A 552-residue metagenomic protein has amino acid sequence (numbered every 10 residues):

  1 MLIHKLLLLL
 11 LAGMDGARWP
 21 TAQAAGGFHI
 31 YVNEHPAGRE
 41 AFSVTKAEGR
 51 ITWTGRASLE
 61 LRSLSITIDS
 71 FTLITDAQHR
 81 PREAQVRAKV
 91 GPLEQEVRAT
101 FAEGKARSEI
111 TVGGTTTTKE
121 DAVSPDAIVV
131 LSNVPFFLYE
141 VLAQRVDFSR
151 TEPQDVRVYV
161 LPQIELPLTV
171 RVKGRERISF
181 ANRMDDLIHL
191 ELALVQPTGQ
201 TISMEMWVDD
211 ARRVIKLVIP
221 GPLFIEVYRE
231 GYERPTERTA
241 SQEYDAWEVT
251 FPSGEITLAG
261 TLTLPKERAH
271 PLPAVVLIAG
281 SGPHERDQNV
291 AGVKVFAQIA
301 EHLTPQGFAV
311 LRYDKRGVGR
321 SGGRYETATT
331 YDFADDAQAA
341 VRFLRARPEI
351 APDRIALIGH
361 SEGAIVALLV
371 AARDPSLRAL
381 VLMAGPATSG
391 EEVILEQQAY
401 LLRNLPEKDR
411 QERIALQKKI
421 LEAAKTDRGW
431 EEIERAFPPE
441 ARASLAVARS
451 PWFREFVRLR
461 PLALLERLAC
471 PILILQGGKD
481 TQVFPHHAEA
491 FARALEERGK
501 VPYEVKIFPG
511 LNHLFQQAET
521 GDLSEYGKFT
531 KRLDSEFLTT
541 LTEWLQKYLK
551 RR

Functional and structural regions predicted by a protein language model:
W19-K105, I110-V112, Q144-D245: Acidic, serine/threonine-rich low-complexity disordered tracts
Q154-V156, V381-R467: Accessory cap/linker subdomain of secreted extracellular hydrolases
R234-H270: N-terminal cap/lid segment of alpha/beta-hydrolase-fold proteins
H270-G280: Short beta-strand element of the alpha/beta-hydrolase
Q298-R320: Conserved alpha/beta-hydrolase
T327-P348: Alpha/beta-hydrolase active-site loop
L468, I474-Q476, D480: Short beta-strand/loop motif that positions the catalytic acidic residue of the alpha/beta-hydrolase fold
L511-L514, T520-R552: Catalytic active-site module of serine/aspartate enzymes centered on a nucleophile-bearing elbow/loop
